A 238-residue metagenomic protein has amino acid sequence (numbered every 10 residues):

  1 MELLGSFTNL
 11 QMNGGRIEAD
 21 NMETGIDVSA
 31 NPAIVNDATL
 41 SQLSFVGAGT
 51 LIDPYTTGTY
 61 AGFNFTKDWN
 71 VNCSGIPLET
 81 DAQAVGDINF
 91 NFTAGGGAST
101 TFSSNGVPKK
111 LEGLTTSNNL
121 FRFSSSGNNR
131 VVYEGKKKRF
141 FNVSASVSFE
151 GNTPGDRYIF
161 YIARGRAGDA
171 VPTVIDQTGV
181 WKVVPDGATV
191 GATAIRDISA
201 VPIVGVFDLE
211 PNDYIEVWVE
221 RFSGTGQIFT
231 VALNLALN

Functional and structural regions predicted by a protein language model:
M1, L10-M12, I17, I26 (+7 more regions): Hydrophobic beta-strand residues in large extracellular and virion-surface proteins
M1-T100: Extracellular beta-rich repeat passengers
E2, Q11, R16-E18, K67 (+10 more regions): Surface-exposed charge patches in extracellular/virion surface proteins
D53-T59, G96-S99, N119-G127, D169-Q177 (+2 more regions): Surface-exposed intrinsically disordered loops and tails
G58-K138, N142-S144, S148-T153, T225-N238: Terminal (often C-terminal
S144-F207: Terminal beta-strand-rich extracellular "head" domains that mediate receptor/glycan or other ligand binding
V206-R221: Noncatalytic modules at the cell exterior or secretory-pathway interfaces, chiefly beta-strand-rich lectin/adhesion
